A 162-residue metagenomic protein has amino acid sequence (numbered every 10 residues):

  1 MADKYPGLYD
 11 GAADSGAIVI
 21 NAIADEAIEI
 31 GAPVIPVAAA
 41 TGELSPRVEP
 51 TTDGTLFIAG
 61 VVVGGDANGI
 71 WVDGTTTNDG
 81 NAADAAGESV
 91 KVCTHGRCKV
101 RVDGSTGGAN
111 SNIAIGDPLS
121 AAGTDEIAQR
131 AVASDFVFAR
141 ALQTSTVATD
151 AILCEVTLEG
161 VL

Functional and structural regions predicted by a protein language model:
A2-L162: Glycine-anchored, exposed beta-strand/edge motif detector
